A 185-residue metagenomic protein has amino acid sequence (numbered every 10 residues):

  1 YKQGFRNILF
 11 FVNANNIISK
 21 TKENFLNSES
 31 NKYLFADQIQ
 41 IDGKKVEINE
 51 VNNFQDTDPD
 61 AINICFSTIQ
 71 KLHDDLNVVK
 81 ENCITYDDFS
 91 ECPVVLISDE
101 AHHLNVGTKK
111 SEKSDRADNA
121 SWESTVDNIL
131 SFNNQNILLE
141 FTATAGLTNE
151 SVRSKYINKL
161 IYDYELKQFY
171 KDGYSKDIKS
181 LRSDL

Functional and structural regions predicted by a protein language model:
Y1: Walker A/P-loop
G4-A36, K71: Conserved Walker A/P-loop ATP-binding site and its immediately adjacent core in helicase/helicase-like ATPase domains
A14, S67-K71, E100, F141-A145: A short beta-strand-to-loop transition that corresponds to the Sensor-1 phosphate-sensing loop of AAA+ P-loop ATPases
I18-T21, H73-N77, L104-G107, L147-V152: Switch/connector loops and helix/strand junctions flanking conserved nucleotide-binding motifs in nucleotide-processing
S30-N53: Short mixed-charge
N49-I97, N105-N128: Conserved RecA-like ASCE ATPase "motif II neighborhood" in helicase/translocase motors
H102-L104, D118-S151: Conserved helicase ATPase motor motifs in RecA-like P-loop NTPase domains
S154, N158-L185: Conserved interdomain linker/interface between the two RecA-like ATPase lobes of SF2 helicase motors
